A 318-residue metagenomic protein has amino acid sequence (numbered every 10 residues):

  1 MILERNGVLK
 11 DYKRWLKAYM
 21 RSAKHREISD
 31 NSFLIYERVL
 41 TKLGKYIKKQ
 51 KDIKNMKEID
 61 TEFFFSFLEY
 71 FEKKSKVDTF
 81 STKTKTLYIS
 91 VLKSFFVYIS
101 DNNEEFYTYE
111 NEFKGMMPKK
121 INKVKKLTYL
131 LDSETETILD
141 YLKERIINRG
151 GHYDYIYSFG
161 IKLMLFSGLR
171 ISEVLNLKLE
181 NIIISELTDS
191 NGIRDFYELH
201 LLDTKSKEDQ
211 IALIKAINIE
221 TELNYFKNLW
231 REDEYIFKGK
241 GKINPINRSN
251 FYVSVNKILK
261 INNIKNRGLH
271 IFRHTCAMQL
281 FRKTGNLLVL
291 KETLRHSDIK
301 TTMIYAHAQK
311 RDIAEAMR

Functional and structural regions predicted by a protein language model:
L16-K125, Y141-I147: N-terminal core-binding DNA-recognition domain of tyrosine recombinases/integrases
F33, L92, G160-I161, G168 (+2 more regions): Alpha-helix N-cap/helix-start motif at helix boundaries, enriched for small hydrophobics
I121-D140, S206-I219, W230-E234: DNA breakage-rejoining catalytic core of tyrosine-based enzymes
T137-I171: Basic, Lys/Arg- and aromatic-enriched nucleic-acid-binding interface segment
K162, R273-S297: C-terminal catalytic core of tyrosine-transesterase DNA break-rejoin enzymes
S167, N176-I219: Conserved tyrosine-mediated DNA breakage-rejoining catalytic core shared by Y-recombinases
K205, L294, D298-R318: Catalytic-site neighborhood detector that most strongly recognizes the C-terminal catalytic loop/helix of tyrosine
K215-I264: Active-site/catalytic core of tyrosine-dependent DNA strand-transfer enzymes
